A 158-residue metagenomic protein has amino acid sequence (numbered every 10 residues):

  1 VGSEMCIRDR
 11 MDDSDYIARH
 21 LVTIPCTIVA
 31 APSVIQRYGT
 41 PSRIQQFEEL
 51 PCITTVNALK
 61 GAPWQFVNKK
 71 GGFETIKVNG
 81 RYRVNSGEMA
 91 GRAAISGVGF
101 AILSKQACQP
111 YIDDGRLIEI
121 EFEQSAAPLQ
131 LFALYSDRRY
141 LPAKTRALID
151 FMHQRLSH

Functional and structural regions predicted by a protein language model:
V1-I7: Short, small-residue-biased leader/transition segments that mark boundaries at the very start of proteins
M11-L131, S157-H158: C-terminal regulatory
S104, Y140-M152: Short amphipathic alpha-helical coupling segments at ligand-binding clamshell hinges and other catalytic/signaling
L131-Y140: A bilobed periplasmic-binding-protein/Venus flytrap-type ligand-binding module shared by bacterial periplasmic
